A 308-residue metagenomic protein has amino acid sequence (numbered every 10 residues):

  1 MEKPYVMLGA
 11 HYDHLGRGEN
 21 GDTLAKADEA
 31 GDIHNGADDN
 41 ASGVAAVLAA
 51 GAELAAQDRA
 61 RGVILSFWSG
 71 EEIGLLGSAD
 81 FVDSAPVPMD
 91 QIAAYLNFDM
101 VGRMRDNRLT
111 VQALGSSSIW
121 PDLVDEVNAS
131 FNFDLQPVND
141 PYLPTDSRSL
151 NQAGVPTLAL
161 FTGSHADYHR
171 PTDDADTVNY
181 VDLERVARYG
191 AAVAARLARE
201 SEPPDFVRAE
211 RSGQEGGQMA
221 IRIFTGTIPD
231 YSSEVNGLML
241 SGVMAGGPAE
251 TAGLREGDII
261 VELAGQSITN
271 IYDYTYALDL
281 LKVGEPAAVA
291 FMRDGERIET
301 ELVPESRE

Functional and structural regions predicted by a protein language model:
M1-K3, D58-R59, W68-H165, N179-L183: Metal-dependent peptidase/peptidase-like ectodomains
M1-S66, D80: Catalytic-core environment of secreted peptidases
E2, D28, H34-A45, Q57 (+10 more regions): Soluble non-cytosolic domains of exported or imported proteins
L15-L24, M104-D106, A166-R170: Short acidic/His/Gly/Ser-rich catalytic and metal-binding motifs that mark active-site loops of diverse hydrolases
V44-A52, A79, D122-E126, R148 (+7 more regions): Solvent-exposed, polar/charged alpha-helical surfaces in well-ordered, non-transmembrane soluble domains, broadly
A45-L48, A52-A56, R61-I64, A166-S212: His/Asp/Glu-rich mid-to-C-terminal helical/loop segments that flank catalytic regions of hydrolases
A49-R59, D83-V87, D125, A129-F133 (+3 more regions): Sec-exported extracytoplasmic/periplasmic mature domains
P171, A198-E308: C-terminal recognition in membrane/secretory proteostasis and scaffolding
